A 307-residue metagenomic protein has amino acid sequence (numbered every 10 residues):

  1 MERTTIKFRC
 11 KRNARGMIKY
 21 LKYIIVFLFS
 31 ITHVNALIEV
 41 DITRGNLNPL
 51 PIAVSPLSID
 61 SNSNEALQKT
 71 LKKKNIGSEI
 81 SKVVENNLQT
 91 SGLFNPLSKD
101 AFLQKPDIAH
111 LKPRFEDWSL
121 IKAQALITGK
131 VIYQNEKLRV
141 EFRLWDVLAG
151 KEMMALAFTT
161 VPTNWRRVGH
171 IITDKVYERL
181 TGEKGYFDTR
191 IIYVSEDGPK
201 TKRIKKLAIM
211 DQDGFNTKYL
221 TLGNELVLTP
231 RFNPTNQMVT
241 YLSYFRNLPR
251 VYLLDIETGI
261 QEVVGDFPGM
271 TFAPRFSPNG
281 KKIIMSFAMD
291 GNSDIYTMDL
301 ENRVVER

Functional and structural regions predicted by a protein language model:
K19-V26: Sec-dependent signal peptide recognition, specifically the positively charged N-region followed immediately by
I38-E39, A109-K175: Amphipathic beta-strand/beta-sheet edge segments enriched in Tyr/Trp
T43-R114, I127: Short beta-strand->alpha-helix linker/helix-N-cap micro-motif that forms a surface specificity/interaction loop
L148, D211-F215, D255-G259, D299-R303: Short loop/turn segments that connect beta-strands within beta-propeller blades
K184, E196-K206, L222-N224, L242-V251 (+3 more regions): A flexible loop/linker signature enriched in serine peptidases of the S9 family
G185-F187, P234-T235, P278-N279: Residue-level detector of Asp-centered blade-edge/turn motifs that repeat once per structural unit in beta-propeller
I191, V239, G280-I284: Hydrophobic beta-strand positions that form the internal "hydrophobic ladder" of WD40/Gbeta-like beta-propeller blades
